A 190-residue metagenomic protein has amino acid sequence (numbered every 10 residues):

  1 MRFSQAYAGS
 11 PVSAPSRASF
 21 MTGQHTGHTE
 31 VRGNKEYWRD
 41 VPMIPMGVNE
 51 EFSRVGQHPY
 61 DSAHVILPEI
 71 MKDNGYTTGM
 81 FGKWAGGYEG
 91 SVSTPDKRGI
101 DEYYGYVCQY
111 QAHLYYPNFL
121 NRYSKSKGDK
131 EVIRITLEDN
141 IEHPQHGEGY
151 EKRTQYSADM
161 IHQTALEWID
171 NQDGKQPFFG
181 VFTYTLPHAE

Functional and structural regions predicted by a protein language model:
M1-A18, G23-H28, T77-G79, R98-V107: Short, structured active-site-proximal loop/turn typified by the sulfatase FGly-forming signature C/S-X-P-X-R
G33-Y76, W84-F178, T183-E190: Formylglycine-dependent
